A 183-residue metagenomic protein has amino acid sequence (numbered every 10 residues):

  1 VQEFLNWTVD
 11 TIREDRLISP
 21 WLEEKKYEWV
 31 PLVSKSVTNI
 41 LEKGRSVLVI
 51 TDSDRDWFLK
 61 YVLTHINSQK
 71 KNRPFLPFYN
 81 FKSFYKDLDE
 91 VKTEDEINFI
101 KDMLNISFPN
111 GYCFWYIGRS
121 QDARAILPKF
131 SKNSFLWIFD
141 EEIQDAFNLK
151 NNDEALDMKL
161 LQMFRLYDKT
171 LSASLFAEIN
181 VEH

Functional and structural regions predicted by a protein language model:
V1-H183: Conserved N-terminal alpha-helical segment that immediately precedes and caps sugar-phosphate-binding
